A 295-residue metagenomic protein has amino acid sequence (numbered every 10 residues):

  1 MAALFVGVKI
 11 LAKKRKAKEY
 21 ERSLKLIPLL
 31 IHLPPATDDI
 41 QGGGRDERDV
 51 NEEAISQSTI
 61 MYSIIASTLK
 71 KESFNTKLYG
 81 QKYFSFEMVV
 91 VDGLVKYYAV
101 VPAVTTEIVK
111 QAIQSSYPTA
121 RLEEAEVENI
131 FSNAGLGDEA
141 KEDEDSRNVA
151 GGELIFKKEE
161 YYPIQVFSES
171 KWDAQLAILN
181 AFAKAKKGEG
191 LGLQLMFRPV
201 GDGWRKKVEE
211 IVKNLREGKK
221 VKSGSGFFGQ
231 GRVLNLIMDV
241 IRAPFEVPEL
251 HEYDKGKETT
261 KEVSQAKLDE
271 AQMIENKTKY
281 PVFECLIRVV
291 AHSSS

Functional and structural regions predicted by a protein language model:
M1-S295: Extended, folded cores of ATP/NTP-driven motor/assembly subunits in large transport and secretion machines
